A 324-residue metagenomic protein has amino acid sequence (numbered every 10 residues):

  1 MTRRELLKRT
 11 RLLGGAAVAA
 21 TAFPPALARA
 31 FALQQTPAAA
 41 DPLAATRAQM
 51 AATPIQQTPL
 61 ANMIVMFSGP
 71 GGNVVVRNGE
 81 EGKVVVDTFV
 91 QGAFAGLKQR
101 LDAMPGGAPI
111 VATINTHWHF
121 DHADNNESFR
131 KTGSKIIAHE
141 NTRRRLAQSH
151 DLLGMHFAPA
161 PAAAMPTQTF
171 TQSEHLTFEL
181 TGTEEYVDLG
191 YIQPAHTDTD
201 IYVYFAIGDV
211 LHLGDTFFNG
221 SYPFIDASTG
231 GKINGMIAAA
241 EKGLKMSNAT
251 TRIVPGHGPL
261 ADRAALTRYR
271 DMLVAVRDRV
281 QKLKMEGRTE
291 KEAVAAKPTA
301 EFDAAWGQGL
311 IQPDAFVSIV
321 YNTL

Functional and structural regions predicted by a protein language model:
E5-L33: N-terminal export signals
F23-L60, M66: C-terminal segment of N-terminal export signals and the immediately downstream linker at the start of the mature
Q56-P105, I201-F205, V210-L213: Conserved beta-strand hairpin/beta-sheet module of binuclear metal-dependent hydrolase folds, prominently
Q57, E80-G82, G92-I137: Active-site metal-binding motif and surrounding structural segment of the metallo-beta-lactamase
M63, R77, D87, H117 (+9 more regions): Divalent metal-coordination and catalytic microenvironments
G82-K83, V90-G92, T177, E184-A275 (+1 more regions): Metallo-beta-lactamase
T142-I192, T197-D198, A206-I207, A240: Metallo-beta-lactamase
F302-L324: Short, amphipathic C-terminal "tail helix"
